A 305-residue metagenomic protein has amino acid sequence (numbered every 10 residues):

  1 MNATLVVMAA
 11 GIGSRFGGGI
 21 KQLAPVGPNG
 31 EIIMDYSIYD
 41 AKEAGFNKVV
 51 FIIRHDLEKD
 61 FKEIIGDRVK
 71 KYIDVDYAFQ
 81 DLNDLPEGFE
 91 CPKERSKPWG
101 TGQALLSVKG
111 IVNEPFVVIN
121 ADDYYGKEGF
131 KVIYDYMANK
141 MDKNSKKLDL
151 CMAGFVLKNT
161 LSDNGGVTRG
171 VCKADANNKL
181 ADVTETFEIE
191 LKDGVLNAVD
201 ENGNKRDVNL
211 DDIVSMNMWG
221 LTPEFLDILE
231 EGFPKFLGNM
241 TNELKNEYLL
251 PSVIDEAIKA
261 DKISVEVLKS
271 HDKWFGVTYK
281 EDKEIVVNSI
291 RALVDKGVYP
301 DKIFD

Functional and structural regions predicted by a protein language model:
M1-G66, I73-V75, Q80: N-terminal glycine-rich phosphate-binding loop and ensuing alpha1 helix
G13, Y124-G126: A short, conserved beta-strand element in the Rossmann-like catalytic core that flanks the donor/metal-binding loop
F61-I65, I133, V286: Hydrophobic packing residues within well-ordered alpha-helices of enzyme cores
V69-E114: Short phosphate-binding loop-to-helix
E114-Y124: Short beta-strand-to-loop acidic/aromatic patch adjacent to the donor-nucleotide binding site
K127-W219, P223: Conserved core of the sugar-phosphate nucleotidyltransferase
E230-I263: A C-terminal functional module that forms or caps the active site or interfaces directly with catalytic machinery
